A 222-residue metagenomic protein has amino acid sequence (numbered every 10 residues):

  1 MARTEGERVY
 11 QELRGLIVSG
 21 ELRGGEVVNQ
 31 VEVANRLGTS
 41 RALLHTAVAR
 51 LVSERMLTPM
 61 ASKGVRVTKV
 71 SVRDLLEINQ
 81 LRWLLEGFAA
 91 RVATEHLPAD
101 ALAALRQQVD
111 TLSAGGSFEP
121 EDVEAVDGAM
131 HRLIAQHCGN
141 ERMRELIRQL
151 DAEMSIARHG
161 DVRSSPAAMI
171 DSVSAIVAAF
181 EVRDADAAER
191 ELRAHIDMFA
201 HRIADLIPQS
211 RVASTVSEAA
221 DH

Functional and structural regions predicted by a protein language model:
M1-E95, A204-H222: Short linear motifs at protein or domain termini
L13-R14, V31, R55-T58, K69 (+6 more regions): General secondary-structure edge motif
S19, G64, L75, R91 (+4 more regions): Residues at structural and domain junctions
A99-G160, M169-A179, A187-D197: Conserved amphipathic alpha-helical segments that form helical-bundle/coiled-coil interaction surfaces
M154, R158-V162, A200-I207, R211: Short amphipathic alpha-helical interaction/hinge segments
S165: Short beta-strand-centered segments that line the small-molecule binding cleft or hinge of alpha/beta clamshell
